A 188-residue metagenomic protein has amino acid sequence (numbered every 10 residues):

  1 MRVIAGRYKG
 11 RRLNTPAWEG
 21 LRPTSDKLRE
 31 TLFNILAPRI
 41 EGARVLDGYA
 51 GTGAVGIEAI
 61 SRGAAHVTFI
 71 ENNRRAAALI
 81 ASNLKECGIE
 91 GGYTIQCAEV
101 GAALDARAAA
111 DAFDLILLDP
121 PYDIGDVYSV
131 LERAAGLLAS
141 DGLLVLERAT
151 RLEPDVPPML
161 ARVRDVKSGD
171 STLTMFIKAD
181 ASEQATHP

Functional and structural regions predicted by a protein language model:
M1-P188: Class I S-adenosyl-L-methionine-dependent methyltransferase catalytic core
